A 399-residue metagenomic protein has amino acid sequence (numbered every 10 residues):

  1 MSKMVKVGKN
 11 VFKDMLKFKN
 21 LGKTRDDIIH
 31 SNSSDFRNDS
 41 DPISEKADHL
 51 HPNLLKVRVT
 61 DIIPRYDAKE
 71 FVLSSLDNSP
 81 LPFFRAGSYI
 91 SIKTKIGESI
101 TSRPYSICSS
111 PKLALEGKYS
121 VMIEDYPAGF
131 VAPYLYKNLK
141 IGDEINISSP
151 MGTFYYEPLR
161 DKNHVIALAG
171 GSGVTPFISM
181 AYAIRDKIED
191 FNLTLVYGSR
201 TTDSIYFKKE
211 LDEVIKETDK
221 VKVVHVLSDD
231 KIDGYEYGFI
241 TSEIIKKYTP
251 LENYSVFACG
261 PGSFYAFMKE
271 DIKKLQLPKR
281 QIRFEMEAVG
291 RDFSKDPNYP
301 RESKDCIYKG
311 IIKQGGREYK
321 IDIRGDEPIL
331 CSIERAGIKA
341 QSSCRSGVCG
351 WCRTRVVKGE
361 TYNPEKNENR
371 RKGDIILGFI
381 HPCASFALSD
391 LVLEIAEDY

Functional and structural regions predicted by a protein language model:
M1-N10, P133-Q314, E318: FNR/FR-type flavoprotein reductase catalytic core
S2-S33, E124: Helix-rich terminal scaffold detector
D41-E144, S148, H164, S199-T201 (+2 more regions): Ferredoxin-reductase
G170-G171, G262, E327, R345-V348: A short acidic Gly-Thr/Ser loop motif
D305-Q341: C-terminal accessory/binding modules appended to enzymatic or scaffolding proteins
R324, Q341-W351, P382-A384: Cysteine-centered iron-sulfur cluster-binding motifs in ferredoxin-type domains/subunits of redox enzymes
E334-G337, W351-Y399: Iron-sulfur (Fe-S) cluster-binding segments and ferredoxin-like electron-carrier domains, especially [2Fe-2S]
